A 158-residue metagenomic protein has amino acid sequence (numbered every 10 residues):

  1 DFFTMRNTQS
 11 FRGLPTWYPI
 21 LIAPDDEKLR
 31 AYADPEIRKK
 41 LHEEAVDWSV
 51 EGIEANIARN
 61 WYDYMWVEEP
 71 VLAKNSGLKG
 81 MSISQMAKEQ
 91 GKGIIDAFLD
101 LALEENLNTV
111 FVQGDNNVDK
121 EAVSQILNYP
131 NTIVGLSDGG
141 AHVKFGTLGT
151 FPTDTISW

Functional and structural regions predicted by a protein language model:
D1-W158: Active-site neighborhoods of metal-dependent hydrolases
